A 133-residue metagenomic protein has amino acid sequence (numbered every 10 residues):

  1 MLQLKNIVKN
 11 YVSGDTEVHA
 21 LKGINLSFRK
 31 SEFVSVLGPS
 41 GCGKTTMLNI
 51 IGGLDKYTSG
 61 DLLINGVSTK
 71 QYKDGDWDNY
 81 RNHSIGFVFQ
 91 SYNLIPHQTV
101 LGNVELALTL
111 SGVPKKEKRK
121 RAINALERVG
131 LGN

Functional and structural regions predicted by a protein language model:
M1-L4, N10-G23: A short, flexible loop at the N-terminus of ABC-type nucleotide-binding domains that lies
D15-V18, T69-I85: ABC ATPase NBD coupling module
L37-P39: The feature captures the beta-strand-to-loop junction immediately N-terminal to the Walker
G52: Helix-to-loop junction immediately C-terminal to a conserved catalytic motif
G60-S68: Conserved ABC transporter NBD signature motif
V67-S68, T109-G112, K116-N133: Conserved ABC ATPase "signature" region
Q98-A107: Short coil-to-helix segment of the ABC ATPase nucleotide-binding domain corresponding to the Q-loop/switch region
